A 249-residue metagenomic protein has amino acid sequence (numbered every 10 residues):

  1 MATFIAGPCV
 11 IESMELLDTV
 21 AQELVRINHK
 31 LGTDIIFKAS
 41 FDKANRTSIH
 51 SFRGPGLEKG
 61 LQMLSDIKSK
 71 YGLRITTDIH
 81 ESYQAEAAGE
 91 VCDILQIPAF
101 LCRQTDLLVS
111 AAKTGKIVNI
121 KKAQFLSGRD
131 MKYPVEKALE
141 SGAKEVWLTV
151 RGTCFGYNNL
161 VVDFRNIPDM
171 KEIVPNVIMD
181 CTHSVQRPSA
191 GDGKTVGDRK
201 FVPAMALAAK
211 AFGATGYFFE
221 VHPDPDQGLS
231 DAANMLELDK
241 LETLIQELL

Functional and structural regions predicted by a protein language model:
M1, A208-L249: Structured C-terminal cap/extension of enzyme domains
F4-L16, I36-L57, V221-D231: Glycine-rich, proline-tolerant flexible connector loops at the mouths of alpha/beta enzymes
E12-T19, S51-K59, A99, L126 (+3 more regions): Alpha-helix N-cap and loop-to-helix initiation/capping positions
L17-E23, I79-A85, R199-A208: Short, acidic/polar
E23-L31, H50-T76, A111-I117, N166-I178 (+2 more regions): Alpha-helix-loop-beta-strand connector modules within alpha/beta enzyme cores
T33-S40, R74-I79, M179-C181, T215-H222: Short beta-strand segments at enzyme active-site cores
P55-G56, K70-Q84, D93-D106, I117-G128 (+1 more regions): Catalytic beta/alpha-barrel core
G115, N119-V221: Catalytic alpha/beta core domains of metabolic enzymes, predominantly
